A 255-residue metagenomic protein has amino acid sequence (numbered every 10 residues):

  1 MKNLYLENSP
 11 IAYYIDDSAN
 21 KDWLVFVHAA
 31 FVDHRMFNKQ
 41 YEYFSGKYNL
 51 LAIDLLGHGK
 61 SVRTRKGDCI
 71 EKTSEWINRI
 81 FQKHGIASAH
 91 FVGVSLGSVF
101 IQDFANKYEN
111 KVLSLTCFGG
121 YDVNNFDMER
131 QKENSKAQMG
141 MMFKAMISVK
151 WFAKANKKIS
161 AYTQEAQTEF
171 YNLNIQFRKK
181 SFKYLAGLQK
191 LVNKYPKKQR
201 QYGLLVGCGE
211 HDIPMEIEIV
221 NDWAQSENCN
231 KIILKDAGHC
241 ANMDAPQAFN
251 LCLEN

Functional and structural regions predicted by a protein language model:
M1-L24, G46-Y48, I86-A87, E254: Alpha/beta-hydrolase fold catalytic core
Y14-V62: Conserved HGGG/HGGXW glycine-rich cap/lid loop of the alpha/beta-hydrolase fold
L51-V92, L251: Active-site loop/oxyanion-hole signature of alpha/beta-hydrolase fold enzymes
G93-G97, I101: Gly/Ala-rich beta-loop-alpha elbow adjacent to hydrolase catalytic centers
Q102, N106-K107, V112-F143: Flexible "cap/lid" loop of the alpha/beta hydrolase fold
F126-M128, A145-Q199: Conserved alpha/beta-hydrolase catalytic His-Asp/Glu region
G203-A237, M243: Conserved loop-alpha-helix segment in the C-terminal half of the alpha/beta-hydrolase fold that carries the catalytic
M243-N255: Post-His helix in hydrolase/transferase enzymes
